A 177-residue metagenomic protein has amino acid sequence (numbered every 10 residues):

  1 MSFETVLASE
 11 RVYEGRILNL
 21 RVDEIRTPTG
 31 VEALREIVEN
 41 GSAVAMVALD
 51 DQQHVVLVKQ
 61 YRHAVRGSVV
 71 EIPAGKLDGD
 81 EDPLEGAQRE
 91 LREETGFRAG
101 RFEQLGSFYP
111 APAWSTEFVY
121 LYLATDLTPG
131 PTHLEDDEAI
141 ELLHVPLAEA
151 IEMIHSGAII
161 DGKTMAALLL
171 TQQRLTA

Functional and structural regions predicted by a protein language model:
S2, V6-V12, L105: Local beta-strand/beta-hairpin segments that build beta-sheet-rich folds
F3, R35-V38, V44-R89: Conserved Nudix-box catalytic region and its N-terminal flanking loop in Nudix hydrolases and closely related
A8-A45, D51-Q52: Acidic, metal-coordinating catalytic segment for phosphate/diphosphate chemistry, firing primarily on the Nudix
R26, H63, T128-P129: Active-site/binding-pocket entry motifs
A33, S42-A45, K76-G162: Unchanged
L49, L123-T125, T171: Short beta-strand-to-turn element immediately C-terminal to the catalytic PLP-Schiff-base lysine in fold type I
H54-V55, T128-G130, T176-A177: Short helix-loop capping/hinge motifs at secondary-structure junctions, enriched in acidic/polar residues
L168: C-terminal boundary of histidine-terminating zinc-finger modules
